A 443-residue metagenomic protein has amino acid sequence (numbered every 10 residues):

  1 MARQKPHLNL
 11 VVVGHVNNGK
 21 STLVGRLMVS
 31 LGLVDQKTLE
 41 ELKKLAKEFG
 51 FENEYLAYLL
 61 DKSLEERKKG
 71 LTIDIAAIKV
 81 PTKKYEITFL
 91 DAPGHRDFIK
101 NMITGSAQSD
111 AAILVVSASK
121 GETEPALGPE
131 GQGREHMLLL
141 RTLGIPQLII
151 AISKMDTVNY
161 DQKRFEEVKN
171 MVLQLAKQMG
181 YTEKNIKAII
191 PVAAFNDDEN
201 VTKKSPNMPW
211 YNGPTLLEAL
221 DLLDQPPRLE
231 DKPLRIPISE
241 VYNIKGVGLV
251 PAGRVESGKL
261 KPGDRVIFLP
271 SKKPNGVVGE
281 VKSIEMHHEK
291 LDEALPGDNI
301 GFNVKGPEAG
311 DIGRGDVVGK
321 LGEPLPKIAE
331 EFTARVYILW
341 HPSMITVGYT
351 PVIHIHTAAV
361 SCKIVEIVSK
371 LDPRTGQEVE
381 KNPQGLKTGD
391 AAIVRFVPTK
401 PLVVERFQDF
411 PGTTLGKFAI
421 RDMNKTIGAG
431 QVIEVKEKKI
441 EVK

Functional and structural regions predicted by a protein language model:
M1-Q4, V13-H15, L64-T72, I78-P81 (+13 more regions): Replace "in large, NTP-powered and nucleic-acid-processing enzymes" with "in large, NTP-powered factors and other
A2-K100, A111-E122, A151: P-loop NTPase switch module centered on the Walker A-proximal segment
N9-V13, T157-Y160, Q174, P307-K443: C-terminal effector modules of nucleic-acid-centric enzymes and ribosome-associated factors
N17, L23, L42, G70 (+13 more regions): Residue-level signature of catalytic and energy-coupling elements of molecular machines, predominantly ATP/GTP-dependent
N18, S30, H95-R96, A118-E122 (+5 more regions): Conserved nucleotide-binding/hydrolysis micro-motifs of P-loop NTPases
A112, V116-I186: Conserved C-terminal guanine-recognition region of P-loop GTPase G domains, centered on the G4
E124-G128, Y160-R164, E199-P206, E293 (+2 more regions): Short acidic, glycine/serine/threonine-rich loops at helix termini
E166, L173-S343: Conserved catalytic-core segments of large NTP-driven translation/proteostasis enzymes
